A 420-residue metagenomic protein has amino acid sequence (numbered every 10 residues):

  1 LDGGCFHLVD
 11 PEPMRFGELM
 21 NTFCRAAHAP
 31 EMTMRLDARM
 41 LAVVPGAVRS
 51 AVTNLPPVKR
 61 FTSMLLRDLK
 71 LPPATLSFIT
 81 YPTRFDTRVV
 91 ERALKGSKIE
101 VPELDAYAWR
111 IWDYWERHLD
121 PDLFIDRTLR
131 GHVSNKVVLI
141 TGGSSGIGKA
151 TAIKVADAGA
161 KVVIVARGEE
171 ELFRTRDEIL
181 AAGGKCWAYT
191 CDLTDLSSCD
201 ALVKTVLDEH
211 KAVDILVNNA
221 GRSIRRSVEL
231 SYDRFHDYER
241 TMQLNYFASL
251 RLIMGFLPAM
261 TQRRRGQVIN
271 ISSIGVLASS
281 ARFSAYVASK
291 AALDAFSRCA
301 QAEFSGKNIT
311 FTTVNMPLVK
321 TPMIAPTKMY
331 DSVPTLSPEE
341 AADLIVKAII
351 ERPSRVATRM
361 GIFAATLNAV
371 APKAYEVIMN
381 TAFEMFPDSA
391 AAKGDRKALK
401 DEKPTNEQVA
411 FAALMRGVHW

Functional and structural regions predicted by a protein language model:
L1-P73, R92, Y107, W115 (+4 more regions): Mid/C-terminal beta-alpha module of Rossmann-like enzyme folds, strongest in SDR-family dehydrogenases/epimerases
C24, P73-V137, A391-W420: Amphipathic terminal alpha-helices
V137, S144-S145: Conserved glycine-rich cofactor-binding loop
S223-E239, R282: Conserved mid-core segment of classical short-chain dehydrogenase/reductases
I253, S289: Active-site helix of classical SDR
S273: Residue(s) in the substrate-gating loop at a strand-loop-helix junction that position the organic substrate next
T313, Y330-A369, K373, V377 (+1 more regions): C-terminal helical subdomain
